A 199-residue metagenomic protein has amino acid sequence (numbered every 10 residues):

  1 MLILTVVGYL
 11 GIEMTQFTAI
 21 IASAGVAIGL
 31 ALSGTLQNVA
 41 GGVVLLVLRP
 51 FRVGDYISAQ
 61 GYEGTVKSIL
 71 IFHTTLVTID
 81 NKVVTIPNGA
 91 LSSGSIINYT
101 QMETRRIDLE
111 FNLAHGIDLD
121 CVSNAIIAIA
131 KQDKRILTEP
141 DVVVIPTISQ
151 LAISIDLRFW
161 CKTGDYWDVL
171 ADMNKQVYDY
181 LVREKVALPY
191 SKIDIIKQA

Functional and structural regions predicted by a protein language model:
M1-V47, I79, V83-T104: Membrane-contacting alpha-helices and adjoining membrane-interface segments in channel/transport-associated proteins
L2, Q16, I28, L32-A40 (+9 more regions): Helical mechanochemical/support elements of P-loop NTPase systems and associated helical scaffolds
V6, G11, L36, G54 (+6 more regions): Residue-level signature of catalytic and energy-coupling elements of molecular machines, predominantly ATP/GTP-dependent
G8, A22, G34-G41, D120 (+5 more regions): Solvent-exposed alpha-helical segments within well-ordered globular domains of core cellular machineries
G8, V26, L45, E110-L113 (+2 more regions): Short N-terminal micro-motifs specific to bacterial/archaeal maturation and metal-cluster initiation sites
L46-L137: Soluble accessory domains appended to multi-pass membrane transport proteins
I117, I127, T138-A199: Solvent-exposed, non-transmembrane regulatory segments of membrane-associated proteins
